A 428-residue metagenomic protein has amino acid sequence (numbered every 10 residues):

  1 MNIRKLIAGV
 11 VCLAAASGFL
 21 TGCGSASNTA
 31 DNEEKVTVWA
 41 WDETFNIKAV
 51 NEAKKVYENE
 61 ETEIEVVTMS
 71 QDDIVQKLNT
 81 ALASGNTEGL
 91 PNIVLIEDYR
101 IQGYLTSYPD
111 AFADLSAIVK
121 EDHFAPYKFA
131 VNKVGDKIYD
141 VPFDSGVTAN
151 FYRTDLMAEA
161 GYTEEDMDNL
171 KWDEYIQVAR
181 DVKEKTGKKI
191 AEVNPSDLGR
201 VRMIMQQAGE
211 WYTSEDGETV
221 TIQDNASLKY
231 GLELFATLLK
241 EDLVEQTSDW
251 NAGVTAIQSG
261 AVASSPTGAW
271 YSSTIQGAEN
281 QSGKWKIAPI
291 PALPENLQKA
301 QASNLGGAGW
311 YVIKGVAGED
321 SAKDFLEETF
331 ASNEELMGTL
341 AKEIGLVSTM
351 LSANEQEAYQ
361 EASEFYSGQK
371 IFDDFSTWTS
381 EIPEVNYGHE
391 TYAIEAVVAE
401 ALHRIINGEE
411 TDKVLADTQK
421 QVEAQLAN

Functional and structural regions predicted by a protein language model:
N2-I101, E164, P294-L297, S321 (+3 more regions): Conserved N-terminal structural module of periplasmic/extracytoplasmic solute-binding proteins
K55, E60, E65, A83-S84 (+4 more regions): Extracytoplasmic/periplasmic substrate-recognition and gating elements
V56, D110, W270-T274, A308-Y392: Mature extracytoplasmic/periplasmic domains
P91-N92, S116-M157, V178, I190 (+2 more regions): A structural signal for short loop-to-beta-strand junctions that line the ligand-binding cleft of periplasmic/secreted
E97-A149, I176, M203-M205, K286-P289 (+1 more regions): Hinge/lid segment of periplasmic solute-binding proteins
K137-F143, T148, A158, D173-V220 (+2 more regions): Extracytoplasmic/periplasmic solute-binding protein
Q177-D181, E218-T247: Glycine-centered hinge/linker elements that transmit conformational signals in sensory and ligand-binding systems
N304, Y366-Q421: C-terminal capping/gating helix-and-loop segments adjacent to ligand/active sites or protein-protein/ligand interfaces
